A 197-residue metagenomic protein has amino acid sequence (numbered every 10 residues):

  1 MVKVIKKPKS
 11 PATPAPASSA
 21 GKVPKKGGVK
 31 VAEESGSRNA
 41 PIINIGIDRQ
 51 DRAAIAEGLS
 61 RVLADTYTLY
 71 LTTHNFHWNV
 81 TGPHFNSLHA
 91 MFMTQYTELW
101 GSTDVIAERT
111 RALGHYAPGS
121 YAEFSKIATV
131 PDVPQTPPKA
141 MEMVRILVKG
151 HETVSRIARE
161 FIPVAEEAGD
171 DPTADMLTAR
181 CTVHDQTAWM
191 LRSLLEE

Functional and structural regions predicted by a protein language model:
M1-N39: Polybasic, lysine-enriched low-complexity intrinsically disordered terminal tails
S35, N39-I42, L63, A128-V133 (+2 more regions): Phosphate/pyrophosphate-binding loop motifs in nucleotide- or prenyl diphosphate-using proteins
A40-V62, A140-M143, L147: Disorder-to-helix initiation segments
G46-A54, L69-T94, F161-P172: Helix-loop segments that flank and shape redox-cofactor active sites
L63, Y70, H77, Y96 (+6 more regions): A structural signal for well-ordered alpha-helices, especially hydrophobic packing surfaces of coiled-coils
V80-E123: Conserved alpha-helical segments that form or flank metal/cofactor-binding pockets of metalloenzymes
E108, A122-A179: Acidic/histidine-rich alpha-helical segments that form the ligand environment of transition-metal centers
